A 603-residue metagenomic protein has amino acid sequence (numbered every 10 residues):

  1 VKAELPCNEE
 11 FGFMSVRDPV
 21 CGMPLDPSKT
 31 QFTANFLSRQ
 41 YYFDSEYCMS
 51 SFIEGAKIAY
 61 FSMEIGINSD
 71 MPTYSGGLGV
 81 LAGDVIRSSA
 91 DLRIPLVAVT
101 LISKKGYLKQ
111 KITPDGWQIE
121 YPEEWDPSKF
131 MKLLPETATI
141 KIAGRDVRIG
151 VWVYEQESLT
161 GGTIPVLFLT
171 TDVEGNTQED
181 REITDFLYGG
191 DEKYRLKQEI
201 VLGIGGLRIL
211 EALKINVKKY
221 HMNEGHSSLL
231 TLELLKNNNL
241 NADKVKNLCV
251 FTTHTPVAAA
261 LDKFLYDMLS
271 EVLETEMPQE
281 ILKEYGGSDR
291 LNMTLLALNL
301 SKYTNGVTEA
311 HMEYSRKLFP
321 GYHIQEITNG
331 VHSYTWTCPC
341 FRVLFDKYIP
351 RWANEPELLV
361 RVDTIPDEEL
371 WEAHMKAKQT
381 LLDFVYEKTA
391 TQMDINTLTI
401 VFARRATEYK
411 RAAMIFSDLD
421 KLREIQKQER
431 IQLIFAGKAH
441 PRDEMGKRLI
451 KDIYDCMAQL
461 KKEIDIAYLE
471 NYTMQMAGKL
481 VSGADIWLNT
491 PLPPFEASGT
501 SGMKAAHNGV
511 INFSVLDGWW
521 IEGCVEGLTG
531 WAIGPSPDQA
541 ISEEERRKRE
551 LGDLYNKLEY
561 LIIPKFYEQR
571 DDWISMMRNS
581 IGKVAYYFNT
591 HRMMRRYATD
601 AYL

Functional and structural regions predicted by a protein language model:
L5-S15: Short, flexible, mixed-charge glycine/proline-rich loop motifs that serve as phosphate/nucleic-acid-contacting
S15, Y42-F43: Short aromatic/basic micro-patch
D18-C21: Short cysteine-rich clusters marking metal-coordination/redox-active sites
M23, R39, C48-S50, E309: Short Cys/His-rich local motifs and their 1-3 flanking residues in nucleic-acid-associated proteins and small
P27-S28: Short, non-ligating residues that shape and space the ligands of small metal-coordination modules and catalytic
F32-Q40: Short linker/helix segments within small regulatory modules
S45-G55: Short metal-binding segments enriched for Cys and/or His
E54-L603: Catalytic cores of carbohydrate-active enzymes across secretory and cytosolic contexts
